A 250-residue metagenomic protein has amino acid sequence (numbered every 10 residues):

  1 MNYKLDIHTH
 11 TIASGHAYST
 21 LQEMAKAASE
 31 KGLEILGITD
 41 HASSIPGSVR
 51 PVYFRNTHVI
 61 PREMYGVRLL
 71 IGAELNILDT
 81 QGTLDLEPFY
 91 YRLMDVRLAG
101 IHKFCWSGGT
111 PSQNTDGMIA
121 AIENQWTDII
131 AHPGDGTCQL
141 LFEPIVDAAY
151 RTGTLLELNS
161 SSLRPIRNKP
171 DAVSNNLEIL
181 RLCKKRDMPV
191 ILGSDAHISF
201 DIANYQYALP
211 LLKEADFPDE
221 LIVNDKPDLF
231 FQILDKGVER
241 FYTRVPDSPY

Functional and structural regions predicted by a protein language model:
M1-K31: N-terminal active-site segment of His-dependent metallophosphoesterases
N2, A42, G47-L158, S162 (+2 more regions): Extended substrate/RNA-proximal surfaces in nucleic-acid metabolism proteins
K4-S14, I38-H41, I130-G134, S194: Histidine-centered catalytic micro-motifs
G15-Y18, S48-V49, Q139-D147, I166-L182 (+2 more regions): Histidine/acidic-residue-rich catalytic or RNA/ligand-binding cores of hydrolases and nuclease-related proteins
Q22-L36, N56-E63: Alpha-helical scaffold segments that flank or form the walls of functional sites
H41, M188-I202: Short acidic/histidine-rich active-site segments
E157, P189-D195, L221-N224: Conserved active-site loop/cleft motifs that coordinate metal ions or position small ligands
